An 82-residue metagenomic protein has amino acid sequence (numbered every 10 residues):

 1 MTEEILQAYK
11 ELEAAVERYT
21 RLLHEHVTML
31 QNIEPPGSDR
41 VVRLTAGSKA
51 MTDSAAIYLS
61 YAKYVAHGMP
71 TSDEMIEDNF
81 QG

Functional and structural regions predicted by a protein language model:
M1-E4, P70-G82: Extended, compositionally biased interaction tracts of eukaryotic scaffold proteins
M1-L30: N-terminal acidic leader/helix
E11, R21, S60-A66, G82: Intrinsically disordered, low-complexity regions enriched in small/polar residues
H24-V27, Q31, S60, I76 (+1 more regions): Long, low-complexity intrinsically disordered regions
P35-G68: Short, charge-rich amphipathic interface segments used for partner binding and complex assembly
